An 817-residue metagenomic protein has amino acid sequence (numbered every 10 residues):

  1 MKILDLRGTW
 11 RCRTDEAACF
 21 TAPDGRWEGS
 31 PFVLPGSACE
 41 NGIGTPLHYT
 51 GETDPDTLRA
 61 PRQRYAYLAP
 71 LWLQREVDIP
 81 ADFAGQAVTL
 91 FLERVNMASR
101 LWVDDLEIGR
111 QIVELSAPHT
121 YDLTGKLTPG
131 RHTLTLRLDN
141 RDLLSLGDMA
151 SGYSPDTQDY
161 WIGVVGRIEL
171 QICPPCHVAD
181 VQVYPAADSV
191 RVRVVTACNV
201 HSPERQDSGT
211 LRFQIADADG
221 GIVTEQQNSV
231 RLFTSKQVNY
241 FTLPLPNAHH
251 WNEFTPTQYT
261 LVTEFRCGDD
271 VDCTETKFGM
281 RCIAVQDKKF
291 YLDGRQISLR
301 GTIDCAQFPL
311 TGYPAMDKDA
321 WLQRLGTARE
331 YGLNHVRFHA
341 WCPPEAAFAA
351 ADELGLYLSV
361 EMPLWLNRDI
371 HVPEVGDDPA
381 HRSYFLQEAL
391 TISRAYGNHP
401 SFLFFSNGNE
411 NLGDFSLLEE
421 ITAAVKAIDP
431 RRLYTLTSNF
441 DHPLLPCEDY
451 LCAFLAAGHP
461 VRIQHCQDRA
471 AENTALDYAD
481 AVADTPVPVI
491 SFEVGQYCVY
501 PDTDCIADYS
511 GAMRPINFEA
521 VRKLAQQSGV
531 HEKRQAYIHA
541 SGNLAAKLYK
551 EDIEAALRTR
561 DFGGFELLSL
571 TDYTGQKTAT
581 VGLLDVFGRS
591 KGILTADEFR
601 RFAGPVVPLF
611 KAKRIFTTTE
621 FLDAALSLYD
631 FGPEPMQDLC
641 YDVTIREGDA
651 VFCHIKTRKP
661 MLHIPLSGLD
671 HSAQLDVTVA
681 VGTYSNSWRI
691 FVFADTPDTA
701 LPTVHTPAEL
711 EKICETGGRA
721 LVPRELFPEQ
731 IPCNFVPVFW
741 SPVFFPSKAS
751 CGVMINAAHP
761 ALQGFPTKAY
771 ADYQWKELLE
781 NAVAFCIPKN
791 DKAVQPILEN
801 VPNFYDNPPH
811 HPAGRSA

Functional and structural regions predicted by a protein language model:
L4, G8-A17, G29, N41-I43 (+4 more regions): Accessory beta-strand-rich segments of carbohydrate-active enzymes
F83-Q86, L127-R131, L144, R205 (+3 more regions): Short glycine/proline/serine/threonine-rich loop/turn segments at secondary-structure transition edges
L101-V103, V190-V230, N239, F621-P665 (+1 more regions): Beta-strand-rich binding/interaction modules
V181-V183, H250, V262-A328, A349: N-terminal carbohydrate-binding accessory modules
H335-D585: Substrate-binding/catalytic cleft of secreted carbohydrate-active enzymes, primarily glycoside hydrolases
I428, L568-F631: Aromatic-rich peripheral "rim/lid" segments of glycoside hydrolase catalytic domains that contact and position glycan
P702-S741, A817: Short alpha-beta junction capping motif
L726-E729, S741-A817: Catalytic beta-strand/loop cores that center a nucleophilic Ser/Cys/Thr and support acyl-enzyme chemistry
